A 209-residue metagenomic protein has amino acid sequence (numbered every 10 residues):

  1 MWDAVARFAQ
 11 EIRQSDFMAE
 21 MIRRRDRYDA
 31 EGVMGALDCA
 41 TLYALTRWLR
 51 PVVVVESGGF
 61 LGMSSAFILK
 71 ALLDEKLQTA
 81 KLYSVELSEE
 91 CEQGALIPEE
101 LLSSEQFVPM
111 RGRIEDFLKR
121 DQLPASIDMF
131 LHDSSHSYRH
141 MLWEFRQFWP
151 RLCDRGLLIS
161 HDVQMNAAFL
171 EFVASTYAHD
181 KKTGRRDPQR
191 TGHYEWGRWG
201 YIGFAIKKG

Functional and structural regions predicted by a protein language model:
M1-V33: Rossmann-like AdoMet
Y28, V33-G209: S-adenosylmethionine/decaboxylated-SAM
